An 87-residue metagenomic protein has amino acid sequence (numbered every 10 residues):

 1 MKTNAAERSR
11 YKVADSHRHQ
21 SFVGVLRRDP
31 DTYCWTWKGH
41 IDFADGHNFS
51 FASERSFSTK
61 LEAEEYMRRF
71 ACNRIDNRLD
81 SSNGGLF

Functional and structural regions predicted by a protein language model:
M1-K38: Short N-terminal "domain-start" leader segments that mark the transition from disordered tails or signal peptides into
M1-T3, S81-F87: Short intrinsically disordered terminal tails
T3, Y11-V13, F57, A63-M67 (+1 more regions): Extended hydrophobic/Leu-rich segments
G39-F43: Short beta-strand elements
D45-E65, F70: A short, exposed loop/beta-hairpin motif centered on an aromatic-Gly-Thr core
R69-S81: Short arginine-rich
